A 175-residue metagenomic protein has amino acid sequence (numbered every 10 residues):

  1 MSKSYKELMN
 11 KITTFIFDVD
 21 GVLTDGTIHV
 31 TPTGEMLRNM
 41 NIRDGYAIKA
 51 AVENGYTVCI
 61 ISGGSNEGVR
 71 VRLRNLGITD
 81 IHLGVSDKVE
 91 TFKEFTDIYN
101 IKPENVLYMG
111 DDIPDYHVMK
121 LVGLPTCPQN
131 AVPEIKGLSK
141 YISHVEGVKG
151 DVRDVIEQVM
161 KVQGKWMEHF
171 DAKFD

Functional and structural regions predicted by a protein language model:
M1-F17, K165-D175: Non-catalytic pre-domain segments flanking phosphatase-related domains
K11-I28, M119, V152: Asp-based phosphoryl-transfer active-site loop
K11-T13, Y56, E104-N105: Short coil/turn segments at beta-strand junctions that form active-site/ligand-binding loops
L23-V30, R70-L76: Short, basic/glycine-rich phosphate-binding loops at helix/coil junctions that contact nucleotide phosphates
T27-K49: Basic, amphipathic juxtamembrane/active-site segments that coordinate anionic phosphate or diphosphate groups
L37, N75-L76, D80-H82, V89-D175: Mg2+-dependent phosphoryl-transfer enzymes with acidic/Ser/Thr/Gly-rich catalytic loops
I48-R72, L83: Substrate-recognition element of Asp-dependent hydrolases with the DxDx(T/V) motif
